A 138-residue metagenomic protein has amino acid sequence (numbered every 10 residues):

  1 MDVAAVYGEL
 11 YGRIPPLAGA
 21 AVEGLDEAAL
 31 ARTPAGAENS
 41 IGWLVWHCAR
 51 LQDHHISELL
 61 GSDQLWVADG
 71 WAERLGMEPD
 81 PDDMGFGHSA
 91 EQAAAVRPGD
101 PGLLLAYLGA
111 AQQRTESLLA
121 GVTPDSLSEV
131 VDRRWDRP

Functional and structural regions predicted by a protein language model:
M1-E27, W46-R50, H54-E58: Alpha-helical bundle segments that constitute or directly flank the non-heme di-iron/ferroxidase center
M1-V6, D53-Q113, S126-V130: Short, helix-capping/interhelical loops that line the mouth of catalytic, cofactor-, or ligand-binding pockets
A5, E9, A35, N39-G42 (+1 more regions): Short, solvent-exposed segments of well-ordered alpha helices
E9, R13-L17, A106-A110, R114-S117: A non-catalytic, amphipathic alpha-helix used as a structural packing/dimerization or gating element in enzyme scaffolds
P16-I41, S57-A68, G121-P138: Helix-loop segments that flank and shape redox-cofactor active sites
A35-L44, P79-G87: Short, charged N-terminal helix-start/capping segments
W46-A49, D69, R74, P138: Enriched - but not universal
